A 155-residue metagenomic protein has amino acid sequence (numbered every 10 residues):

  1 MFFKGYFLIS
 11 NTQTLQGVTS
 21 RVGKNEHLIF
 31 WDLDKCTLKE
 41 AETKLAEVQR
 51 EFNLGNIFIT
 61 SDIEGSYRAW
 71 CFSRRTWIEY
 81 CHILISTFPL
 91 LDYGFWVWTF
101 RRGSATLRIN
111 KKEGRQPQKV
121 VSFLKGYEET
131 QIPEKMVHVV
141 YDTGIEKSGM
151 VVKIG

Functional and structural regions predicted by a protein language model:
M1-E64, S73-H82, A105-G155: Signature for HUH/AEP ssDNA processing cores
L15, Y93-R101: Aromatic/basic-lined ligand-recognition segments that form π-stacking hydrophobic pockets flanked by Lys/Arg to engage
F52-N53, I85-G94: A common structural junction motif
